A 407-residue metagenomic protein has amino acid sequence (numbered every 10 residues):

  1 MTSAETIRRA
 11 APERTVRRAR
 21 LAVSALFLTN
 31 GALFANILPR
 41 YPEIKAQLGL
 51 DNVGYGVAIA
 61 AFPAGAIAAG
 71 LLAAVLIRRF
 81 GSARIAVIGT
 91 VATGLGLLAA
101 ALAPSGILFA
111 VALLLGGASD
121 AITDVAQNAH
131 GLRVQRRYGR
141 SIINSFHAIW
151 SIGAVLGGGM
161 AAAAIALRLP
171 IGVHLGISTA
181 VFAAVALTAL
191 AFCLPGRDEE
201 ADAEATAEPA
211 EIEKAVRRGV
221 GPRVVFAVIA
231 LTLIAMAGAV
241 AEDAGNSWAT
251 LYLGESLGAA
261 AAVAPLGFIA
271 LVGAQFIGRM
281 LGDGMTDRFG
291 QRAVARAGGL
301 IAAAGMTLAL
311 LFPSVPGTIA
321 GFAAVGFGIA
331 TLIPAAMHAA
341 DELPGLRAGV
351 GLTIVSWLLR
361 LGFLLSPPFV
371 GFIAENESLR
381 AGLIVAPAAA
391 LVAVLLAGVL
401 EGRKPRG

Functional and structural regions predicted by a protein language model:
P39-V53, S247-V263: Short amphipathic helix-loop junctions that connect adjacent transmembrane helices in Major Facilitator Superfamily/SLC
I44-K45, L76-I77, A163-R168, L253-G254 (+4 more regions): Interfacial helix-cap and linker-helix signal at transmembrane-aqueous boundaries of multi-pass secondary transporters
G49, G81, L102-I107, G258 (+2 more regions): Helix-breaking motifs and short loop linkers at transmembrane-helix boundaries and internal kinks in secondary membrane
A69-S82, I165, G278-Q291, A374-E375: Helix-to-loop junctions at the C-terminal end of transmembrane segments in multipass secondary transporters
A83-A86, T90, A295: Primarily marks hydrophobic transmembrane alpha-helices of the MFS/SLC 12-helix fold
G96, I107-G116, P316-A324: Paired small-residue
I122-R136, T331-P344: Intracellular juxtamembrane helix-capping segments at the cytosolic ends of symmetry-related transmembrane helices
V173-A191, L383-V399: Symmetry-related core transmembrane helices of the 12-TM Major Facilitator Superfamily/SLC fold
